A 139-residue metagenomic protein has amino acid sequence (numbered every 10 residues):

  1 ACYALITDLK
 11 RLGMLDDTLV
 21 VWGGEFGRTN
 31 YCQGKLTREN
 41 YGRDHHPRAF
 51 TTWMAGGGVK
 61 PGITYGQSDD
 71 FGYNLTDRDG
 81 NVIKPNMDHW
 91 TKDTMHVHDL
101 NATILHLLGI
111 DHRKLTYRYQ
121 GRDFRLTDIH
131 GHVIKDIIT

Functional and structural regions predicted by a protein language model:
A1-T139: Ligand-binding pockets and gating/stacking loops
